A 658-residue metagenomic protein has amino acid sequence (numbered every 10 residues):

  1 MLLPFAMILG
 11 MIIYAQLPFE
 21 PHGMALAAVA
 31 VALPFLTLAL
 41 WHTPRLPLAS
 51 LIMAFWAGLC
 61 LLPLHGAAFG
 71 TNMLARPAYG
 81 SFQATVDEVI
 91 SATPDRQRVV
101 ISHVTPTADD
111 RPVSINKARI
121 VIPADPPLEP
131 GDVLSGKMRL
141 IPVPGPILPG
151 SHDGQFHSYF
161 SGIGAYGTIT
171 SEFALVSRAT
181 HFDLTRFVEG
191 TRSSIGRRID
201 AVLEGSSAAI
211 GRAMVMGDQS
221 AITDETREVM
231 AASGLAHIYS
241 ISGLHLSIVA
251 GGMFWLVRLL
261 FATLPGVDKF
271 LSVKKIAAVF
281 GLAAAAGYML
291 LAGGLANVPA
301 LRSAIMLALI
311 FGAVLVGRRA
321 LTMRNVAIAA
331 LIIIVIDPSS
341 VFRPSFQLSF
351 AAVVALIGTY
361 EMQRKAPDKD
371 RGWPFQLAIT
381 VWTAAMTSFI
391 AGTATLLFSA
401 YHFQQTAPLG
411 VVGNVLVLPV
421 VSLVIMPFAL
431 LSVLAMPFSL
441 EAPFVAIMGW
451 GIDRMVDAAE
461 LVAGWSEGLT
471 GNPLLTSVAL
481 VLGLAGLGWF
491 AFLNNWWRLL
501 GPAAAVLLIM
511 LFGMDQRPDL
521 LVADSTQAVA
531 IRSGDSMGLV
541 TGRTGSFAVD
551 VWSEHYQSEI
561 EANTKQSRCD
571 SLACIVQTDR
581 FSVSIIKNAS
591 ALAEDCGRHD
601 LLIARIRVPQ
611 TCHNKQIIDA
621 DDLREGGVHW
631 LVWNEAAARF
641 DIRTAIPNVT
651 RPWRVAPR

Functional and structural regions predicted by a protein language model:
M1-A78, R302, S477: N-terminal leader/targeting segments
M1-L17, A313-V314, L430-G449: Hydrophobic alpha-helical segments
G10, A84, M138, M214 (+8 more regions): Divalent metal-coordination and catalytic microenvironments
Y14-M24, P344, V412, G468-N472: Membrane-helix interface and helix-disruption motif detector
A32-L33, P47-I52, G167, D218 (+2 more regions): Hydrophobic alpha-helical transmembrane segments in multi-pass membrane proteins
F55-H237, R607-Q610, Q616-R658: Membrane-interface helix/helix-cap signal primarily in integral membrane proteins
T107, A124-P126, D132, K137 (+4 more regions): Non-globular, low-confidence helical/coil segments that flank catalytic cores
A174-R186, E228, A232, A400-L416 (+2 more regions): Membrane-interface amphipathic/re-entrant loop segments adjacent to transmembrane helices in multi-pass membrane
